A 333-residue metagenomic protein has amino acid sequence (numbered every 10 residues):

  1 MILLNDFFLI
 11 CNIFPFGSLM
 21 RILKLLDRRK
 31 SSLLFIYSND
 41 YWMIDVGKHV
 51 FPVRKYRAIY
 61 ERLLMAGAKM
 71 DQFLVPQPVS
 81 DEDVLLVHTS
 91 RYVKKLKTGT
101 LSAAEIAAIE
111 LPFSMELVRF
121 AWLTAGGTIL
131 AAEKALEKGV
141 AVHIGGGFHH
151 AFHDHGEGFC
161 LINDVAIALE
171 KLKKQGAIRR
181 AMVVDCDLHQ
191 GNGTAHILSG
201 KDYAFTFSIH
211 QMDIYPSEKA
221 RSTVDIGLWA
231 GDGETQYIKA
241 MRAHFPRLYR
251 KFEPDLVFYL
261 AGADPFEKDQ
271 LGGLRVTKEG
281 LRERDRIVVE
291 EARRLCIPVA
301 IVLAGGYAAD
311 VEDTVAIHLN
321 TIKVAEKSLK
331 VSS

Functional and structural regions predicted by a protein language model:
I2-L4: Extreme N-terminal basic, low-complexity initiation segments that serve as generic localization/processing leaders
P15-V79: N-terminal low-complexity, Ser/Thr- and acidic-residue-enriched intrinsically disordered segments
G17-K24, R29-S31, A103-S333: A general "terminal functional-core" signal
D40-V46, P78-E82, A104-L117: Glycine-/proline-rich flexible loop or hinge segments
L63-G67, G99, G176: Short glycine-centered helix-capping/turn motifs at secondary-structure transition points
M70-D81, A300-A309: Acidic carboxylate-rich catalytic motifs and surrounding loops in phosphoryl-/glycosyl-chemistry enzymes
P78-L101: Charged, often glycine-rich, active-site loop that binds/positions anionic groups
